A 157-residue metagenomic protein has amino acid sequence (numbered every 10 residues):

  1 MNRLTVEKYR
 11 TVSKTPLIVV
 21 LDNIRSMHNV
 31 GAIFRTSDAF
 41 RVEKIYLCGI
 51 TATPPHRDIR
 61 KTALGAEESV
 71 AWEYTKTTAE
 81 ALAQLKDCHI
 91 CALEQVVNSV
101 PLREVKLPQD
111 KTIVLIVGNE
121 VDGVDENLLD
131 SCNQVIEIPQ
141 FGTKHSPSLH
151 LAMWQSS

Functional and structural regions predicted by a protein language model:
M1-S157: Post-transcriptional modification and biogenesis factors for structured RNAs of the translation apparatus
